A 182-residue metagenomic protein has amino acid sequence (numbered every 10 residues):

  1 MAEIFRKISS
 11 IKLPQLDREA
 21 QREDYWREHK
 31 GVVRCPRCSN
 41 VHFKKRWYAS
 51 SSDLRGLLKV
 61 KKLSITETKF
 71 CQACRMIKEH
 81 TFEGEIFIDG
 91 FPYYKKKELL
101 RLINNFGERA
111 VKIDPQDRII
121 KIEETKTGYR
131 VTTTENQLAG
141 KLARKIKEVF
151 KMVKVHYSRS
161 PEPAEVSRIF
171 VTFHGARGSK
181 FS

Functional and structural regions predicted by a protein language model:
M1-E79: N-terminal cysteine/histidine-rich coordination modules
M1-F5, K12, W26-R27, V33-V41 (+4 more regions): Long C-terminal interaction/binding lobes of large macromolecular proteins
R46-A49, F82-E85, L142: Generic domain-boundary/flexible-linker signal
W47-Y48, T134-N136: Surface loops and adjacent helix of pleckstrin homology
L58, Y94, E98, K126 (+1 more regions): Short amphipathic alpha-helical patches
K78-P115: Surface-exposed, low-hydrophobicity interaction/linker segments
T81-G90, D117-E135: Short glycine-rich, basic-tinged beta-strand/loop micro-motifs
L99, K141-L142: Hydrophobic side chains in well-ordered alpha-helices
